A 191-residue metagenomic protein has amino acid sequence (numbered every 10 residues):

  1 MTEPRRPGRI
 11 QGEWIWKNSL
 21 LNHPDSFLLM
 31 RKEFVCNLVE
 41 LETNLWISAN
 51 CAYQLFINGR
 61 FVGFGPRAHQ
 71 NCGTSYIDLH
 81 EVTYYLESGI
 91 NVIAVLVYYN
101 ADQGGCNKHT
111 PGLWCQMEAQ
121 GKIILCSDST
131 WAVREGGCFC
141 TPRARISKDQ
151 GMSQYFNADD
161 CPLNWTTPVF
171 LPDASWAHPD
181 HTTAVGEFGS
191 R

Functional and structural regions predicted by a protein language model:
M1-L20, V92-R191: An acidic-aromatic loop/edge-strand motif
T2-E3, R31-V39, T43: Small beta-barrel nucleic-acid-binding modules, principally OB-folds
N18-L28, P66-S75: Extracellular beta-rich ligand/substrate-recognition surface
P24-C36, S75-V82: Short beta-strands within extracellular/lumenal beta-sheet-rich domains
F27, L38, W46-S48, G73-S75 (+1 more regions): Short solvent-exposed loop/turn micro-motifs enriched in small/polar/acidic residues
N37, L41-F56, I93-V95, W165 (+1 more regions): Aromatic-lined ligand-binding clefts that engage carbohydrates, nucleic acids, or primary amines
Q54-T110: Beta-strand-rich ligand-recognition modules
